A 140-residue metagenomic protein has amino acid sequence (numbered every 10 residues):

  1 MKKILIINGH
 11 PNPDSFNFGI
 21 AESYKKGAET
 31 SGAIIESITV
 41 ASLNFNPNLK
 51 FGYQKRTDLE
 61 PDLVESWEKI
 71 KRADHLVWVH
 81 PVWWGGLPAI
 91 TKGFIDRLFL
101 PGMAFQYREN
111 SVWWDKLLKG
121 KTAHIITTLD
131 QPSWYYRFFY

Functional and structural regions predicted by a protein language model:
M1-K2, G120: Short coil/turn connectors at secondary-structure junctions
K2-A33: N-terminal beta1-alpha1 ligand-phosphate binding loop
I7-G9, I38, I126: Short hydrophobic segments within beta-strands
P11-N12, S42, D130: Short, glycine/serine-rich, charged loops/turns that create anion-binding and catalytic segments at active sites
D14, F45-P47, L87, S133: Generic structural signal for helix capping and beta-alpha/helix-loop junctions
G19-E22, K50-Y53, T91-F94, F138-Y140: Short, glycine/charged-enriched secondary-structure capping and boundary segments
T39-L59: N-terminal beta-loop-helix "entrance" segment that forms/cooperates in small-molecule cofactor or anionic ligand
D58-F139: Helix-loop-strand module that forms the ligand-binding subsite of alpha/beta enzymes
